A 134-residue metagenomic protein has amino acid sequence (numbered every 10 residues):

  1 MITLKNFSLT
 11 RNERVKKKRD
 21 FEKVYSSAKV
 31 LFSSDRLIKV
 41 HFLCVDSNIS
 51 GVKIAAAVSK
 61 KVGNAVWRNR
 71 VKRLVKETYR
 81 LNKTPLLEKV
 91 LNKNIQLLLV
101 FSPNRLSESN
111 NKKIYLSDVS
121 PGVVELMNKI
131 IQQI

Functional and structural regions predicted by a protein language model:
M1-I134: Positively charged, solvent-exposed patches that mediate nucleic-acid binding
